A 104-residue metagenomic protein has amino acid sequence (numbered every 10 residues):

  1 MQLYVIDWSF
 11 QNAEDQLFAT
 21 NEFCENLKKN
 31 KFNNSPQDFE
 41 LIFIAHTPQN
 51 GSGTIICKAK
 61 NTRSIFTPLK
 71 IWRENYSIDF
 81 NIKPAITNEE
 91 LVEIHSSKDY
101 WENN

Functional and structural regions predicted by a protein language model:
M1-G51, R63-S64, E89-N104: Short S/T/G/P-rich N-terminal loop/turn motif that feeds into the first structured element of a domain
S9, I56-K58: Short hydrophobic/aromatic beta-strand micro-patches that form the beta-sheet surface supporting nucleotide- or nucleic
N33-Q37, A59-E90: An amphipathic, aromatic/His-enriched active-site/gating alpha helix that lines ligand/cofactor pockets
